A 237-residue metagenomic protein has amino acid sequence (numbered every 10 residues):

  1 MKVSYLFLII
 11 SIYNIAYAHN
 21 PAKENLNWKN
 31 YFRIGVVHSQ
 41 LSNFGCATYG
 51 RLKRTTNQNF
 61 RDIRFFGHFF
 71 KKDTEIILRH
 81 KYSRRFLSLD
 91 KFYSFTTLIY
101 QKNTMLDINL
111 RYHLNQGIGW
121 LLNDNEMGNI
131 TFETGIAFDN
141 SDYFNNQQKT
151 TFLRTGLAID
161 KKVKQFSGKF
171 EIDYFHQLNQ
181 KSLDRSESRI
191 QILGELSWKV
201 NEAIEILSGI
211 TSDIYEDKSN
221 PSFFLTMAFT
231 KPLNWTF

Functional and structural regions predicted by a protein language model:
M1-N27, N234-F237: Cleavable N-terminal export/targeting peptides
Y17-D62: Short glycine/proline- and aromatic-enriched beta-strand/turn motifs that initiate or cap beta-hairpins
L26-W28, S42-T48, T74-L78, L110-L114 (+3 more regions): Residues that define the transmembrane beta-barrel architecture of outer-membrane proteins
I34, T48-L52, H80-Y82, Q116 (+4 more regions): Membrane-embedded beta-strands of outer-membrane beta-barrel proteins, especially the hydrophobic/small aromatic
V36-Q40, F65-K71, L98-T104, W120 (+5 more regions): Transmembrane beta-strands of outer-membrane beta-barrel pores
T56-I63, L87-S94, E126-I130, K162-F170 (+2 more regions): Repeated loop/turn-to-beta-strand initiation elements of outer-membrane beta-barrel proteins
M127, T131-E205: Outer-membrane beta-barrel transmembrane domain signature
P221-F237: Outer-membrane beta-barrel "beta-signal"
